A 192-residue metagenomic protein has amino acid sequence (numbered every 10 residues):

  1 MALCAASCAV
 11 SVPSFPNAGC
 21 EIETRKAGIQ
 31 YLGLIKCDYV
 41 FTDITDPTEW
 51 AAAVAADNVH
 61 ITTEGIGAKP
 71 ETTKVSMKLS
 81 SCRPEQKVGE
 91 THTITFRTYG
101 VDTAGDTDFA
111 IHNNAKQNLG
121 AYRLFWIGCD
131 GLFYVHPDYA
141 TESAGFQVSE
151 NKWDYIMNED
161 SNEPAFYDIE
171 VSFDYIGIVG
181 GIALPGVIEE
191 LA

Functional and structural regions predicted by a protein language model:
M1-A2, A192: Glycine- and charge-rich intrinsically disordered segments
A2-C8, P13-R97, G145-P164: Solvent-exposed edge beta-strands and adjacent loop segments that serve as assembly or binding interfaces
G19, G28, G33, G65-G67 (+8 more regions): Residue-identity detector for glycine
T73-E142: Structured, beta-strand-rich domain cores that present glycine/charged loop surfaces used to bind extended ligands
T141-A192: Mixed-charge, glycine-accented linear interaction segment located at domain edges/termini
